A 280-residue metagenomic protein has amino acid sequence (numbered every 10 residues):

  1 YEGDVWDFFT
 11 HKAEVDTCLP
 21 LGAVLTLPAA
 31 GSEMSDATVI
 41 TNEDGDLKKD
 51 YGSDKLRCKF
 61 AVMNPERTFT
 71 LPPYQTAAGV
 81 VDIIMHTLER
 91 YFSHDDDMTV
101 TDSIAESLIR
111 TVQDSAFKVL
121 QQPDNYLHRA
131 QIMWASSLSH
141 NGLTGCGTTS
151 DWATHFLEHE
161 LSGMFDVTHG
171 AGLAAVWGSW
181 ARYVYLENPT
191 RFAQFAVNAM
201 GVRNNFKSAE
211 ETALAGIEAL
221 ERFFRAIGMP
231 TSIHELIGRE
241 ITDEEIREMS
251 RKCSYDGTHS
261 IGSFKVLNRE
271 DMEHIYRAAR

Functional and structural regions predicted by a protein language model:
Y1-D97, Q194: A glycine/threonine-rich phosphate-anchoring loop and its flanking beta-alpha core in nucleotide/phosphate-binding
F69, A130-M133, R247, E273: Generic structural signal for individual residues within well-ordered alpha-helical segments across diverse proteins
P72, T76, V80, V100 (+9 more regions): Catalytic cores of large soluble enzymes that bind and process phosphate-bearing ligands
R90-A219: Active-site segments that bind and position negatively charged phosphate/pyrophosphate groups
F192, A199, R203-R280: C-terminal charged capping/lid subdomain of soluble metabolic enzymes
